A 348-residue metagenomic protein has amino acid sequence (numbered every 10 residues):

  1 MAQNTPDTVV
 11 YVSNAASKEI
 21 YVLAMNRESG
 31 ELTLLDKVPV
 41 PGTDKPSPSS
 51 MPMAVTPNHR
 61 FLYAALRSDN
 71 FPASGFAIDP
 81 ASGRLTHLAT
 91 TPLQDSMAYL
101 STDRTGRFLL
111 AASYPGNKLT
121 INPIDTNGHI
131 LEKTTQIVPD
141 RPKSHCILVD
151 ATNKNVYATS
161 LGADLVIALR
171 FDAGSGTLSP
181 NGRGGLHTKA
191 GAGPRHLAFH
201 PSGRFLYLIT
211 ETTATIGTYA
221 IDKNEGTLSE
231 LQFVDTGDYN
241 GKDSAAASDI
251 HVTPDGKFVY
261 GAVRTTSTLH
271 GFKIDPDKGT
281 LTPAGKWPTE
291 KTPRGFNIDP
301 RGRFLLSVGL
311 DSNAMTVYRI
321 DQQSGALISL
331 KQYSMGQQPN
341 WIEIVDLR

Functional and structural regions predicted by a protein language model:
Q3-E31: An edge-strand/N-cap motif at the start of beta-rich repeat modules
A15, M25, R67-S68, Y114-G116 (+9 more regions): Short loop/turn segments immediately following the C-termini of beta-strands
V22-G30, G75-G83, N122-I130, L169-L178 (+3 more regions): Short loop/turn segments immediately following beta-strands, especially the blade-tip and inter-blade linker loops
T33-D44, T86-T91, K133-V138, N181-T188 (+3 more regions): A short beta-strand motif characteristic of beta-propeller blades
P41-N58, L93-F108, I137-N153, T188-F205 (+3 more regions): Beta-rich, blade/repeat-based domains predominating in secreted/periplasmic proteins but also intracellular
V156-A214: Loop-centered beta-sheet repeat module
L310-T316, Q323, I328-R348: Blade-level signature of beta-propeller repeat domains, shared across WD40, Kelch, NHL, RCC1 and BNR/Asp-box propellers
